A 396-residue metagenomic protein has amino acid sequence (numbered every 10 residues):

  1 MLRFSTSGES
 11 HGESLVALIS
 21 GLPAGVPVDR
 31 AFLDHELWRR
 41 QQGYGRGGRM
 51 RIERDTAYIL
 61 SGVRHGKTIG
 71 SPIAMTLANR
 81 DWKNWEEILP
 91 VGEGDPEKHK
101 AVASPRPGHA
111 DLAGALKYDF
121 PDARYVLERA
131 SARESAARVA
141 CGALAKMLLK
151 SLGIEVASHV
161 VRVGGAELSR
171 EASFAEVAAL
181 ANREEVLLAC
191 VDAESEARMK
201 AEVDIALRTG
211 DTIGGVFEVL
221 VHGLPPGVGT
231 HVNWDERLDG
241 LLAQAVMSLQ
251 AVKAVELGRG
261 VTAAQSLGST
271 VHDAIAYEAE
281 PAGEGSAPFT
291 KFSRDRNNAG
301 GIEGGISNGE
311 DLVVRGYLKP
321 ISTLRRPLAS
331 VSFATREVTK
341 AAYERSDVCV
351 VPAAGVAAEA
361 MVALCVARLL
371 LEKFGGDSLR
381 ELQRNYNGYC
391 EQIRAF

Functional and structural regions predicted by a protein language model:
M1-F396: Generic N-terminal targeting/processing segments that precede catalytic cores or assembly contacts
